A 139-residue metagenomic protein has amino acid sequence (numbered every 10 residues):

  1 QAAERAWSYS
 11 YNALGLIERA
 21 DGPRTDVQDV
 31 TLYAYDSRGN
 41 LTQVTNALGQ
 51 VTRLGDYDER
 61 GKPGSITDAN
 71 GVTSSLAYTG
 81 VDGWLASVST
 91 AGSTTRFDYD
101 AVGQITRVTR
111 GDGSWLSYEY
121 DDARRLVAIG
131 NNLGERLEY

Functional and structural regions predicted by a protein language model:
Q1-N46, Q50-D68, V72-R110, S114-N131 (+1 more regions): Beta-strand elements of repeat-based all-beta scaffolds
